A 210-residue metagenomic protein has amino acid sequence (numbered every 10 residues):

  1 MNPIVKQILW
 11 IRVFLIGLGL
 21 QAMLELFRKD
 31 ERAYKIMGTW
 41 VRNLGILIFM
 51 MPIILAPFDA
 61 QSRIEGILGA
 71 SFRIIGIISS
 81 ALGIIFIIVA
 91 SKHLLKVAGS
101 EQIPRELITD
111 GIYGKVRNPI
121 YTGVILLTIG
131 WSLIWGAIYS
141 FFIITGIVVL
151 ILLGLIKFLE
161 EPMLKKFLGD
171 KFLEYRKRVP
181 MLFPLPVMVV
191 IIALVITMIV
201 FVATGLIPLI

Functional and structural regions predicted by a protein language model:
M1-T109, G123-I210: Membrane-anchoring alpha-helices and their flanking helix-loop junctions
I108-P119: Short, amphipathic, aromatic/basic-enriched membrane-interface segments that mark the entry/exit of transmembrane
